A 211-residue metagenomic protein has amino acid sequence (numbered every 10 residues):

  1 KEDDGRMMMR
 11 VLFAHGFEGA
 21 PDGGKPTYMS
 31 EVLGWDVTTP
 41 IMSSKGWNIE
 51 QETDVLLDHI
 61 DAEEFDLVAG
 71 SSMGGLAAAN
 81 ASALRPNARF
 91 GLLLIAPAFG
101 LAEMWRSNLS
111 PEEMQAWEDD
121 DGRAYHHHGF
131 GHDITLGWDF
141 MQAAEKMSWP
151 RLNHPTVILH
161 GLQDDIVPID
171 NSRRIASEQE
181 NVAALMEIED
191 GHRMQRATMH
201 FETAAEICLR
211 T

Functional and structural regions predicted by a protein language model:
K1-M8: Short, Lys/Arg-enriched N-terminal segments with co-localized hydrophobic residues within the first ~10-30 amino acids
M7, E64, A88, L152-N153: Residue-level preference for short coil/turn positions at secondary-structure junctions
R10-E63, H192: Active-site catalytic motif of lipid deacylating hydrolases and related acyltransferases
L56, I60, S82, S148-W149: Short hydrophobic patches on amphipathic alpha-helices that form coiled-coil/helix-mediated interaction surfaces
L67-V68, L92: Conserved alpha/beta-hydrolase fold motif
A69-A78: Gly/Ala-rich beta-loop-alpha elbow adjacent to hydrolase catalytic centers
N80-L84, R174: Active-site signature of alpha/beta-hydrolase-fold catalytic machinery across serine- and Asp/Cys-nucleophile hydrolases
R89-T211: The alpha/beta-hydrolase serine catalytic core
